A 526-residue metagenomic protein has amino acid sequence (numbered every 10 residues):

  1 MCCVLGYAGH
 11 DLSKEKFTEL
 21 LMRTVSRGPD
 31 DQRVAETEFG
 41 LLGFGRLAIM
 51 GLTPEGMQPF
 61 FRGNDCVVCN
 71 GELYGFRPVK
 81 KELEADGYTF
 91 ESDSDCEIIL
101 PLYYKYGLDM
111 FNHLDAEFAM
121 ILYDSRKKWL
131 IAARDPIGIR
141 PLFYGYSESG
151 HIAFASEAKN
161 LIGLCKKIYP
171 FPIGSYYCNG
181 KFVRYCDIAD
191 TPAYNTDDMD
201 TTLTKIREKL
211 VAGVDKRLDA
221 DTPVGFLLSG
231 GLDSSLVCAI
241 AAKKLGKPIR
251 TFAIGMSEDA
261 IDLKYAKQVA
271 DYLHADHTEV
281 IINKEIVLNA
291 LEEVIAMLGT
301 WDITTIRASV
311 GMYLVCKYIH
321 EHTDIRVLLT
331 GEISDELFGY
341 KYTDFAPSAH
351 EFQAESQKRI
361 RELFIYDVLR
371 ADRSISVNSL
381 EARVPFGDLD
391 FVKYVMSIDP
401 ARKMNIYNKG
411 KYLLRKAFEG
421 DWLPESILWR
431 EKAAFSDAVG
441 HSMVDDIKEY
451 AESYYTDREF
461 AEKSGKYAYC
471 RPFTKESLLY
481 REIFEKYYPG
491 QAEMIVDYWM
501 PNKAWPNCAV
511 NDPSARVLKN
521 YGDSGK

Functional and structural regions predicted by a protein language model:
M1, E19, D324-T330, Y342 (+1 more regions): Adenosyl-5′-phosphate
M1-T300, H322, R326: Cysteine-centered catalytic environments shared across enzyme families
S13, S92-D95, L114, M199-I206 (+10 more regions): Hydrophobic (often cysteine-bearing) scaffold residues that line and stabilize catalytic clefts of nucleotide/cofactor
R33-E36, N112-A116, K167-P172, D219-V224 (+7 more regions): Short coil/turn segments at secondary-structure boundaries
F60, E117, I121, D302-Y313 (+1 more regions): Short, basic, helix/turn surface patches
E258-C316, H322, G339-Q353, R373-S374 (+2 more regions): ATP-dependent adenylate-handling ligase core
D335: Cytosolic ligand/metal-binding cores
